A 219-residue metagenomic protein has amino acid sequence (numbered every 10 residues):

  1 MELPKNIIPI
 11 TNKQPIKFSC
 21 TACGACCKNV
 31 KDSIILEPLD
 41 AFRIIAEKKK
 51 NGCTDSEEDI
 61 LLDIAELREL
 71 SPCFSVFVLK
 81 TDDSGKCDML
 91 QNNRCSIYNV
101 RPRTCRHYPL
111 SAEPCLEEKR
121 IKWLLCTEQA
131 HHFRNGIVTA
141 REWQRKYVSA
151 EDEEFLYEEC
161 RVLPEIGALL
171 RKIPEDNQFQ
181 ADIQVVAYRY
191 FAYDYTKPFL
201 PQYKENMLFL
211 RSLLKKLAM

Functional and structural regions predicted by a protein language model:
M1-M219: Short loop/turn segments that flank or connect secondary-structure elements
